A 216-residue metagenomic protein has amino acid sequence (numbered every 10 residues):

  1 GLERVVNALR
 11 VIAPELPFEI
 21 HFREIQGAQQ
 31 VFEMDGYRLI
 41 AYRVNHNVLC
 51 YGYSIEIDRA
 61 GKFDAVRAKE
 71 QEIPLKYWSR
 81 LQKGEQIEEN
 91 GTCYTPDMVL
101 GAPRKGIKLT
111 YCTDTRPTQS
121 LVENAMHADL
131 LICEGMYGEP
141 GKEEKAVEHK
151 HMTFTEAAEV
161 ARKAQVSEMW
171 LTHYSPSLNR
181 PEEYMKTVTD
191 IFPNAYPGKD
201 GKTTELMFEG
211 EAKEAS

Functional and structural regions predicted by a protein language model:
G1, N45, Y137-G138: Short "lid" loop at the C-terminus of a central beta-strand within the Rossmann-like core of SAM-dependent
G1-E24: Active-site HxH/HxHxD metal-binding segment of metal-dependent hydrolases
N7-R10, E33, M185-T189: Class I S-adenosyl-L-methionine
E15-P17, M34, R104, A164 (+1 more regions): Short, well-ordered coil/turn elements that cap or connect secondary structure elements
E19-H21, R38, N194-Y196: Conserved beta-strand segments of alpha/beta enzyme cores
I25-Q29, P117-S216: Binuclear metal-ion centers of metallo-dependent hydrolases, dominated by the metallo-beta-lactamase
Q30-G36: Short coil-to-beta-strand transition motifs
Y37-Y111, T115-N124, L130-I132: Active-site-proximal loop/helix segment associated with metal-binding centers of metalloenzymes
